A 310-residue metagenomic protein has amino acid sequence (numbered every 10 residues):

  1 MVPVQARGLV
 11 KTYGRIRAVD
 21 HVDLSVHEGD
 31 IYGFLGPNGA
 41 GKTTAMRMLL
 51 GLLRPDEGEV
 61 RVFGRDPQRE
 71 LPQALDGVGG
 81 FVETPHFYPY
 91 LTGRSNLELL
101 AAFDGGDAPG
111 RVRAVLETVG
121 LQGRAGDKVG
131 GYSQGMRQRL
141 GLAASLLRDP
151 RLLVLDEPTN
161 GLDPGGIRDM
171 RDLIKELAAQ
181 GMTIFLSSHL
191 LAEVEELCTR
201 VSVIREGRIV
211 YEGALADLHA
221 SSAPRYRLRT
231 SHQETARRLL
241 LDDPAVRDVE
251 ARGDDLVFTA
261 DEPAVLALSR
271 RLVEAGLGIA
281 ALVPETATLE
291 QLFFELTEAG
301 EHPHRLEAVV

Functional and structural regions predicted by a protein language model:
V2-A6, K11-R205, Y211: ABC transporter nucleotide-binding domains
P67, G105, Q233, D261 (+1 more regions): Short beta->alpha junction loops/turns
V129, G253-D254, E285: Residue-level "edge-of-site" marker
M170-T259: ABC transporter nucleotide-binding domain
E262-V310: C-terminal coupling/interaction segments
